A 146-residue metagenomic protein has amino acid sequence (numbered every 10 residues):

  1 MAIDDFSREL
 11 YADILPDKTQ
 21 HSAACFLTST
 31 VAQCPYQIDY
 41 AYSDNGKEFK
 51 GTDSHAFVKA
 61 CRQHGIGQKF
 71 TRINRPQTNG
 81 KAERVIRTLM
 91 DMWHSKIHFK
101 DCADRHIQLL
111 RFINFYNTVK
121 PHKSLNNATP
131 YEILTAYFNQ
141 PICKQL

Functional and structural regions predicted by a protein language model:
D4-D5: Short, acidic, Ser/Thr-enriched surface-loop or helix-capping motifs
E9-D13, K69-T71, S95-K96: Short small-residue beta-strand/loop micro-motif enriched in glycine and branched aliphatics
A12-Y36: Active-site beta-loop-alpha junctions of metal-dependent nucleic acid enzymes, especially the RNase H-like/DDE
K18, Y36-T52, N74, N126-Y131: Acidic/histidine-rich, metal-coordinating catalytic segments
A23, D53-S54, K81: Residues at alpha-helix caps and immediate loop-helix transition turns in enzyme cores, especially N- and C-cap
Y42-G46, C61-K81, H98-C102: RNase H-like polynucleotidyl transferase catalytic core
T52-C61: Short, aromatic/basic amphipathic alpha-helical patches
H64-I66, T88-L146: C-terminal domain-tail junction helix/linker
